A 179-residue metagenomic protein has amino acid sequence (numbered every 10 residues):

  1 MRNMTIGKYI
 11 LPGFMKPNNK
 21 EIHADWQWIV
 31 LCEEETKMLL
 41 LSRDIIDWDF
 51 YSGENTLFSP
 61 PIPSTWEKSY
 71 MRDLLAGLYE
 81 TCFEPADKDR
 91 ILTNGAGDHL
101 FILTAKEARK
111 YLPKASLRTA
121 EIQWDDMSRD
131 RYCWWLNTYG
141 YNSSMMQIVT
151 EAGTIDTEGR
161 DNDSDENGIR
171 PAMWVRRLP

Functional and structural regions predicted by a protein language model:
M1-P179: Collagenous Gly-X-Y triple-helix signature in extracellular proteins
